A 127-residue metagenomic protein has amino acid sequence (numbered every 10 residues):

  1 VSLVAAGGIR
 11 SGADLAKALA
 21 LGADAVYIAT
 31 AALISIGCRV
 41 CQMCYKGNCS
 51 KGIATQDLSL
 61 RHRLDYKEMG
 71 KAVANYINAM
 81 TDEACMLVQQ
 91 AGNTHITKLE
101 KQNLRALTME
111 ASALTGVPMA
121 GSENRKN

Functional and structural regions predicted by a protein language model:
V1-A13: Glycine-rich beta-to-alpha transition loops that act as phosphate-gripper elements at the mouths of alpha/beta enzyme
R10-N127: Alpha/beta catalytic cores of nucleotide-metabolism and tRNA/nucleoside-modifying enzymes
